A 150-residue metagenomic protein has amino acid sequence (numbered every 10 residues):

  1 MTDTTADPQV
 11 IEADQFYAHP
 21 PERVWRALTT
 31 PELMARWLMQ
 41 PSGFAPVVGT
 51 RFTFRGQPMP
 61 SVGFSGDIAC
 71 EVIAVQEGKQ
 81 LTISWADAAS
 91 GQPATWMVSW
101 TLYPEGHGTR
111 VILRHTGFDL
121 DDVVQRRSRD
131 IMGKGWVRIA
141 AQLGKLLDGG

Functional and structural regions predicted by a protein language model:
M1-E12: Short acidic N-proximal helix/loop "leader" segments that mark the beginning of a domain or an inter-domain linker
E12, E32-D67, Q80: Short beta-edge strand/loop motif at the mouth of beta-sheet-based domains
Q15, D67-A74, W96-P104: Hydrophobic/aromatic beta-strand elements that line small-molecule binding cavities or substrate pockets in beta-rich
A18-R36: Amphipathic alpha-helical segments
P21-E22, A45-P46, I73-K79, T101-R110: A short, structured loop/turn motif at beta-sheet edges
V24, M34, F52-F54, V72 (+4 more regions): Hydrophobic pocket/interface hotspot
A86-Q92, R114-L120: Short, solvent-exposed aromatic-acidic interface loops
F118-G150: A conserved amphipathic terminal alpha-helix motif
